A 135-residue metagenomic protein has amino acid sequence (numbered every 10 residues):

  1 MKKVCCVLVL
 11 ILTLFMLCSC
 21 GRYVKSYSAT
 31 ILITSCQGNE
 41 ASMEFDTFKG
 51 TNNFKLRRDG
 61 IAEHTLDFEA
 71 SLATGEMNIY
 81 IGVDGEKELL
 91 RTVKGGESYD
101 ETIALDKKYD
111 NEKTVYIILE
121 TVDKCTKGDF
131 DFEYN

Functional and structural regions predicted by a protein language model:
M1-L8: Positively charged n-region of N-terminal signal peptides that target proteins for export
F15-S19: C-terminal motif of bacterial Sec signal peptides marking the signal peptidase cleavage site
G21-R57: Transition segment at domain starts
D59-L66, N111-E112: Extended extracellular/luminal ectodomain segments enriched in beta-structured repeat modules
I61, S71-E76, D123-C125: Short proline/glycine-enriched turn/loop motifs at strand-loop junctions of beta-rich domains
T74-R91, F132-Y134: Short, surface-exposed beta-strand/strand-loop-strand elements in extracellular ectodomains
L105-N111: Surface-exposed, short loops/turns at beta-strand junctions within beta-sandwich domains
E120-N135: Edge beta-strands of jelly-roll/beta-sandwich modules across compartments, strongly enriched in secreted/luminal
